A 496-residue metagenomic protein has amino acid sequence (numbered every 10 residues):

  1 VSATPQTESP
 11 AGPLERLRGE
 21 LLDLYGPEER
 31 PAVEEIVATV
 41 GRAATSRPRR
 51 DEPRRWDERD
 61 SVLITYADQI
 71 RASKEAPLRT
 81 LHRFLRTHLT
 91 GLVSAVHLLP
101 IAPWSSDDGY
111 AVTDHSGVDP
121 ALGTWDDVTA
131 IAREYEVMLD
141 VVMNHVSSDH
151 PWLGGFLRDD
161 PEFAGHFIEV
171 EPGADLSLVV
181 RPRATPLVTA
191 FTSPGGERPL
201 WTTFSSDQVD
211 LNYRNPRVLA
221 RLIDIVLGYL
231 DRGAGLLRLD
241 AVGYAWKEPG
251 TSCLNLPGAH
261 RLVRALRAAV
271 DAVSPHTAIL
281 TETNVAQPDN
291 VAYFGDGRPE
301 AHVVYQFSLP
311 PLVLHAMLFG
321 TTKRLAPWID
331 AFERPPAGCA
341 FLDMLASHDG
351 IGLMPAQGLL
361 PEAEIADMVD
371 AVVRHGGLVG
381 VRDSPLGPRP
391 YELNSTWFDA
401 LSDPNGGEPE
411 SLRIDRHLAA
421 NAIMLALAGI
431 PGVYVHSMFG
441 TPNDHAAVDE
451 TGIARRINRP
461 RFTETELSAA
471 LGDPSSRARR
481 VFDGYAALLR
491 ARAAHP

Functional and structural regions predicted by a protein language model:
S2-P496: Active-site and adjacent substrate-binding regions of carbohydrate-active enzymes
